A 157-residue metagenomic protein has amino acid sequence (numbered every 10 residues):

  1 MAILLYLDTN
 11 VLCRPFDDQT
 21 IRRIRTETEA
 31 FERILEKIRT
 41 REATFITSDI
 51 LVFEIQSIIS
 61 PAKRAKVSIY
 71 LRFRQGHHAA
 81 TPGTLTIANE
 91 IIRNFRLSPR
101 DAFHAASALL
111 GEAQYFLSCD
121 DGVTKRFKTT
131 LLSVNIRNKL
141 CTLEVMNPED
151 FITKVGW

Functional and structural regions predicted by a protein language model:
M1-A2, D18, R22-T28, N94 (+1 more regions): Acidic, PIN/NYN-like endoribonuclease modules and their adjacent C-terminal/linker elements
M1-T47, I58-A65, S98, T130-I136 (+1 more regions): Short, well-structured N-terminal submotif of metal-dependent ribonuclease cores
N10-V11, I50, D121-G122: Alpha-helix/helix-capping structural signal
D18-T20, V52, F73-R74, A88-E90: A short, structure-level motif marking secondary-structure boundaries and short turns
A30-R33, A65-K66, G83, I87 (+1 more regions): Exposed alpha-helical structural elements
A43, T47, L51, I59 (+5 more regions): Anionic, Ser/Thr-rich low-complexity intrinsically disordered regions
G76-R126: Active-site neighborhoods of divalent-metal-dependent phosphate/nucleic-acid chemistry enzymes
